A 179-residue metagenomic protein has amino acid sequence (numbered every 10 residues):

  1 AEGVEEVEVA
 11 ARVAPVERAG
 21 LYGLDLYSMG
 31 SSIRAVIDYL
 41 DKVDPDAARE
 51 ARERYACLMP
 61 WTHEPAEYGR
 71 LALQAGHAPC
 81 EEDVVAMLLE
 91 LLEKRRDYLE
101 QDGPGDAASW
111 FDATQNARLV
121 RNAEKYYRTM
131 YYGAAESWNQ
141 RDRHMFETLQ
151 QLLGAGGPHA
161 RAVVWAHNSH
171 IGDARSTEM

Functional and structural regions predicted by a protein language model:
A1-M179: Structured catalytic-domain cores with a bias toward divalent-metal coordination
